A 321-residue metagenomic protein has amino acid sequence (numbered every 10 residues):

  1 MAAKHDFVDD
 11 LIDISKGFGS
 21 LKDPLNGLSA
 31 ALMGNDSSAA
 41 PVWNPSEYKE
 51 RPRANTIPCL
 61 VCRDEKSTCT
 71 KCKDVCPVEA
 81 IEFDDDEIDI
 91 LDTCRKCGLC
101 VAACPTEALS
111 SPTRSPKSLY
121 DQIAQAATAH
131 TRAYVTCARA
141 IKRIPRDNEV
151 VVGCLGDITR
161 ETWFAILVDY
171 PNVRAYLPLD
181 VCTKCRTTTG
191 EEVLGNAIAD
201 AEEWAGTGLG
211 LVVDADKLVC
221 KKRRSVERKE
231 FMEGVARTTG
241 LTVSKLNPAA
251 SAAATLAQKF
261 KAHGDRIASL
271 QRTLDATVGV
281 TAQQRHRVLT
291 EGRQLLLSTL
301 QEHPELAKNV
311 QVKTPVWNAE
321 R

Functional and structural regions predicted by a protein language model:
M1-V75, H130-A138, V219-R224, V235-R321: Ferredoxin-type iron-sulfur electron-transfer modules and their immediate structural context
A2, P178-S225: N-terminal secretory signal peptides
E65-D89, R95, L99-K117, R321: Iron-sulfur cluster-binding cysteine motifs and their immediate structural context in ferredoxin-like electron-transfer
A103, I141-V152, K259-A262, A268: Short loop/helix-cap segments at secondary-structure boundaries that form the rim of catalytic
I123-E161: Extended interfacial segments that mediate partner engagement and assembly in macromolecular machines
H130-Y134, D147-E149, P171-D180, L209-D214: Hydrophobic beta-strand segments of well-ordered beta-sheets in folded domains
I158, V173-R174, T189: Long, intrinsically disordered low-complexity linkers enriched in proline
T159-P171: Histidine-anchored nucleotide/phosphate-binding helix
